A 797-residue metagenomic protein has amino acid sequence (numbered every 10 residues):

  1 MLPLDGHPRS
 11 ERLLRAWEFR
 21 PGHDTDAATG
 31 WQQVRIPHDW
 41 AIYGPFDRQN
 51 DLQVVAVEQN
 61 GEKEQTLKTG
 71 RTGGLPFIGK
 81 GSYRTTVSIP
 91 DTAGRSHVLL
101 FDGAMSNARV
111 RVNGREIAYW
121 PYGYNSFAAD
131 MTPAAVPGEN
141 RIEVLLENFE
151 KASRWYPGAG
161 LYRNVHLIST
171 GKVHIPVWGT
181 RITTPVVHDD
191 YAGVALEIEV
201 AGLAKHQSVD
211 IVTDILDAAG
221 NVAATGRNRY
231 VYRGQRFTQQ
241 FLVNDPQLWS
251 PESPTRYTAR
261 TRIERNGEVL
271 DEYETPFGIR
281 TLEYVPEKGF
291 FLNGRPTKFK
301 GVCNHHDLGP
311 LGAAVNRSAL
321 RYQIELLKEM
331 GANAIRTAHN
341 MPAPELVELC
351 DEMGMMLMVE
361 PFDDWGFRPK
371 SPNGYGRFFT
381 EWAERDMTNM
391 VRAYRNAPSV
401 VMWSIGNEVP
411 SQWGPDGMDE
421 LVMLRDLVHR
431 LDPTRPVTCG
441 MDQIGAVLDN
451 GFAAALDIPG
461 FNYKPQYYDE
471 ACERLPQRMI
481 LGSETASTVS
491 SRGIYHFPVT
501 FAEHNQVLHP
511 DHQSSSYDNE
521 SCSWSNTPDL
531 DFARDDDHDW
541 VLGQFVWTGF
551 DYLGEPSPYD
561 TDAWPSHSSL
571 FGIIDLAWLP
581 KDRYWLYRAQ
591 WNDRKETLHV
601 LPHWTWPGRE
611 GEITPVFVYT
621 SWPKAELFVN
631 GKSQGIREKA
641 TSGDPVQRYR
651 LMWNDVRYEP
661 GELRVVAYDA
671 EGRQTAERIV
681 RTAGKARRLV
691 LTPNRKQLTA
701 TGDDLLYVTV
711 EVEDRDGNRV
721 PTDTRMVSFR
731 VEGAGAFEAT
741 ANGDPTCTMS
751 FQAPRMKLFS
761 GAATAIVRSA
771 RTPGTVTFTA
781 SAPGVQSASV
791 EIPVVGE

Functional and structural regions predicted by a protein language model:
M1-L100, A152, G158-L161, V173 (+4 more regions): Extended carbohydrate-recognition surfaces in non-catalytic/accessory domains of CAZymes and lectin-like proteins
R20-G22, G73-R181, L203, A219 (+4 more regions): Accessory beta-strand-rich segments of carbohydrate-active enzymes
D39, Y43-F46, V54, R115 (+3 more regions): Extended substrate-binding grooves/exosites of carbohydrate-active enzymes
M131-P133, Q239-L248, L651-Y658, S750-R771: Short, hydrophobic beta-strand segments
V136-P137, E197-V285, W653, E659-P660 (+4 more regions): Extended acidic/polar, glycine-enriched regions that form or flank non-catalytic beta-rich accessory modules
L196-E199, R260-R262, V616-Y619, V666-A667 (+4 more regions): Beta-strand-rich structural segments
Q207-V212, E252-Y257, S621, L627-I636 (+3 more regions): Short flexible loop/turn segments that cap and initiate beta-strands
Y284, K595-P615, S621-W622, T675 (+3 more regions): Short S/T/G/P-enriched beta-strand
